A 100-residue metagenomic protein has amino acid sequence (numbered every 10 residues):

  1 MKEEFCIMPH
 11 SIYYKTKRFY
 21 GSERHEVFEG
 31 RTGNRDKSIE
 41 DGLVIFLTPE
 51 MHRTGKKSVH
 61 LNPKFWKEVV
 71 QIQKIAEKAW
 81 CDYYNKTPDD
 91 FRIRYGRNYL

Functional and structural regions predicted by a protein language model:
M1-H25, T48-E50: Short cysteine-rich loop/turn motifs with clustered Cys
F19-K37: Intrinsically disordered, low-complexity linker/tail regions enriched in Pro/Ser/Thr and polar/acidic residues
R31-I45, R53-L100: Polybasic, low-complexity binding patches
